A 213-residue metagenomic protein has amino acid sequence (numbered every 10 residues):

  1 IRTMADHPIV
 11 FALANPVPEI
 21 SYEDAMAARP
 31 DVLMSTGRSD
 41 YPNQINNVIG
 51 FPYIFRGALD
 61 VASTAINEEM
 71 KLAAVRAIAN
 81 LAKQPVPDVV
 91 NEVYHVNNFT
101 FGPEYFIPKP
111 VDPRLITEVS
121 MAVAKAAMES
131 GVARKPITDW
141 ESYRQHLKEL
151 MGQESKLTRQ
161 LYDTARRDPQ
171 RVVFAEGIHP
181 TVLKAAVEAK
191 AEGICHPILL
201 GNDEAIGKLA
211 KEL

Functional and structural regions predicted by a protein language model:
R2, R29, R38, R56 (+7 more regions): Arginine residue identity/basic-tract feature
R2-A12, N47-V48, W140-R144, V173-F174: Short, charge-rich amphipathic segments
R2-M4, A25-A28, P42-N43, N98-F99 (+3 more regions): Solvent-exposed alpha-helices and their adjacent loops that cap or buttress functional pockets in soluble metabolic
P8, A12-S120, A124-S130: Adenosine-phosphate binding glycine-rich loop
S21, N43-Q44, E118, K135 (+2 more regions): Short helix/loop capping segments that flank catalytic or ligand/cofactor-binding pockets
E129-S130, P136-L213: Contiguous, glycine/small-aliphatic-enriched amphipathic segments in soluble metabolic enzymes
